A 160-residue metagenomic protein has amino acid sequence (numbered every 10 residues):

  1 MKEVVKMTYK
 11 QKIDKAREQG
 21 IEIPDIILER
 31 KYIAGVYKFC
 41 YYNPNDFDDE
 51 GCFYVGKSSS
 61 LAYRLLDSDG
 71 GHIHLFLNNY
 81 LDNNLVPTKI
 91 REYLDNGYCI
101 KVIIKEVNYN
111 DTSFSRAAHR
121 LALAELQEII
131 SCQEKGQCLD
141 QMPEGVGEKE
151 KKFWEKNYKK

Functional and structural regions predicted by a protein language model:
M1-C52, K57-K160: Boundary/linker segments flanking structured domains
